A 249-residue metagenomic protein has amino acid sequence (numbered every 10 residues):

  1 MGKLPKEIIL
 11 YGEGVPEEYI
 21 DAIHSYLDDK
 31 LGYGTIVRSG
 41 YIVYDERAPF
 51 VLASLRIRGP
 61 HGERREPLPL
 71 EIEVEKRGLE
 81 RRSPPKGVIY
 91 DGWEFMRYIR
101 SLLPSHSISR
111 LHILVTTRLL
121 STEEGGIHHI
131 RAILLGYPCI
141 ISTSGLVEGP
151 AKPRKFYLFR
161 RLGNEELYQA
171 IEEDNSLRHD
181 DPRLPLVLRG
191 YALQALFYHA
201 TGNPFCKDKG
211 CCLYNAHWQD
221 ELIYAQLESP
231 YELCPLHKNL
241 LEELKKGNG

Functional and structural regions predicted by a protein language model:
M1-E124: Propeptide-to-catalytic entry region of secreted or membrane-anchored zinc metalloproteases
I9, G14, A132-R183, A200-G249: Metalloprotease/metallohydrolase-associated module, dominated by Zn2+-dependent proteases
E18-D21, P182, L186: Generic alpha-helical secondary structure signal
D21-I23, G40, F50, E124-H128 (+4 more regions): Generic detector of ordered, mature protein regions
P104-H106, T116-S144, E148-G149: A contiguous catalytic/ligand-binding core that recognizes phosphate-bearing ligands
V187-H199: Catalytic glutamate of the conserved HExxH
